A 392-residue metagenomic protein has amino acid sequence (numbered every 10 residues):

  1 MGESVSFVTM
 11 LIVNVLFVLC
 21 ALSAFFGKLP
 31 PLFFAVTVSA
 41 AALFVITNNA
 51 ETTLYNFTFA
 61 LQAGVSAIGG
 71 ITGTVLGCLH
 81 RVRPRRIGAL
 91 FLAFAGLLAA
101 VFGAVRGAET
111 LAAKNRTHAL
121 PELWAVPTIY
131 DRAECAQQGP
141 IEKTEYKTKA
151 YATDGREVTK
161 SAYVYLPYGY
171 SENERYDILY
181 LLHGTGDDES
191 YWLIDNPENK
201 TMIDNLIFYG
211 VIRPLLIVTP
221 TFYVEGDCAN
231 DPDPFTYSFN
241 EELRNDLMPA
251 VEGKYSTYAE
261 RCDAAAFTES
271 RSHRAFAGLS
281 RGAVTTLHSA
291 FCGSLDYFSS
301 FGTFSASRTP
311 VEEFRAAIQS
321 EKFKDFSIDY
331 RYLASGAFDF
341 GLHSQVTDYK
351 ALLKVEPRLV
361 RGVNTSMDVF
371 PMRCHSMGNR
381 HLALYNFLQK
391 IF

Functional and structural regions predicted by a protein language model:
G2-H80, R86-F392: Non-catalytic cap/lid and distal C-terminal segments of serine-dependent acyl enzymes
